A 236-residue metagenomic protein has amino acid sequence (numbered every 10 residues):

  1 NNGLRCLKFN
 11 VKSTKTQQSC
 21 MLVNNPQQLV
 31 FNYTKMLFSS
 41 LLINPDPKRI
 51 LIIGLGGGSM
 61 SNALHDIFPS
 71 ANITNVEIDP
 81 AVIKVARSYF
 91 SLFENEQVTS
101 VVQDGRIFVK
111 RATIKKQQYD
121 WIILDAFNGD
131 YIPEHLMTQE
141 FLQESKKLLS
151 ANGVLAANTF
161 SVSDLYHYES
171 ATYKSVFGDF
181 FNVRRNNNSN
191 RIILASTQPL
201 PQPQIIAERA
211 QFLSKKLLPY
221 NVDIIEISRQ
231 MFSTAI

Functional and structural regions predicted by a protein language model:
N1-C6, N10-T14, D179-I236: Soluble small-group transferase modules, centered on the S-adenosyl donor enzyme superfamily
N1-N44: Class I SAM-dependent transferase core
V11, G54, E77, N128 (+2 more regions): A mature extracytoplasmic/lumenal domain signature
S13-K15, F127-D130, L155: A short, flexible beta-alpha/helix-coil linker loop
N25, L92-E94, V162, S233-T234: Generic structural "secondary-structure junction" signal
P26-A151, N188: The AdoMet/dcAdoMet-binding core of the Class I SAM-like
Q139-Q204: C-terminal substrate-binding/active-site "lid" region of AdoMet-derived donor-dependent transferases
